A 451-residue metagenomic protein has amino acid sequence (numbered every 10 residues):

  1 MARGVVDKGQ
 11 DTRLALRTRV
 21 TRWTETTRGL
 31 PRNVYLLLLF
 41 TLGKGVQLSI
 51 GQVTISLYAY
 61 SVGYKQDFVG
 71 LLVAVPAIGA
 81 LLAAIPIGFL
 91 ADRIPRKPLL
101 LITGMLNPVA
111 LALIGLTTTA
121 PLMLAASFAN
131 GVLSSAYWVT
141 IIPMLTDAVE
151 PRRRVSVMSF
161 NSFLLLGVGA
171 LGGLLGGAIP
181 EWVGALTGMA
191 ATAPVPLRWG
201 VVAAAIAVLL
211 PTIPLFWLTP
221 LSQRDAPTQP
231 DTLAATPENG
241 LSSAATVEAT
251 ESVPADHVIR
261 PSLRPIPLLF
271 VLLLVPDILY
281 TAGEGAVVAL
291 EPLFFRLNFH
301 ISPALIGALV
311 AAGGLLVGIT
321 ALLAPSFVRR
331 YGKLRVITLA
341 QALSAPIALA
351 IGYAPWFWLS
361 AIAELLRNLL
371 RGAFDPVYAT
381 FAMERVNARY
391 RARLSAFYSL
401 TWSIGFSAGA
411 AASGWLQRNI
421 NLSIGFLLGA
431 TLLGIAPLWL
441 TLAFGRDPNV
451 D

Functional and structural regions predicted by a protein language model:
V5-P31, P220-V275: Juxtamembrane intracellular "pre-TM" segments in multi-pass secondary transporters
R19-G79, L269-V310: Helix-loop boundary and gating motifs at the non-cytosolic
L42, A110, P121-A136, I278 (+1 more regions): Hydrophobic core of transmembrane alpha-helices in multi-pass small-molecule transporters, especially MFS/SLC-type
L71-G88, A311-L323: Central cavity-lining transmembrane alpha-helices of secondary-active solute carriers, predominantly the Major
L82-T118, V328: Conserved MFS/SLC helix-loop-helix module at the cytosolic interface between two early adjacent transmembrane helices
A83-P95, P180, T320-K333, Q417-R418: Helix-to-loop junctions at the C-terminal end of transmembrane segments in multipass secondary transporters
P98-A112, R335-L349, L427-A430: Structural signature of the two symmetry-related core transmembrane helices
G184, A205-P230, W439-F444: C-terminal membrane-cytosol helix-exit motif in multi-pass small-molecule transporters
